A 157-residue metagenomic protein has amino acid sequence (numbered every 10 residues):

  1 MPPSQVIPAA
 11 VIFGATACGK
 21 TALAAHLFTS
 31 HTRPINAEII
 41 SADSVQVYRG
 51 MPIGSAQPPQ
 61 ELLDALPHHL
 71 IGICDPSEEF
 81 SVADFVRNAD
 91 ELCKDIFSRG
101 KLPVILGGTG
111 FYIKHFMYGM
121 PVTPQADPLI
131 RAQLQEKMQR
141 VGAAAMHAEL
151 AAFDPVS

Functional and structural regions predicted by a protein language model:
M1-S157: Phosphate/pyrophosphate-binding catalytic cores of soluble transferases and nucleic-acid-acting enzymes
